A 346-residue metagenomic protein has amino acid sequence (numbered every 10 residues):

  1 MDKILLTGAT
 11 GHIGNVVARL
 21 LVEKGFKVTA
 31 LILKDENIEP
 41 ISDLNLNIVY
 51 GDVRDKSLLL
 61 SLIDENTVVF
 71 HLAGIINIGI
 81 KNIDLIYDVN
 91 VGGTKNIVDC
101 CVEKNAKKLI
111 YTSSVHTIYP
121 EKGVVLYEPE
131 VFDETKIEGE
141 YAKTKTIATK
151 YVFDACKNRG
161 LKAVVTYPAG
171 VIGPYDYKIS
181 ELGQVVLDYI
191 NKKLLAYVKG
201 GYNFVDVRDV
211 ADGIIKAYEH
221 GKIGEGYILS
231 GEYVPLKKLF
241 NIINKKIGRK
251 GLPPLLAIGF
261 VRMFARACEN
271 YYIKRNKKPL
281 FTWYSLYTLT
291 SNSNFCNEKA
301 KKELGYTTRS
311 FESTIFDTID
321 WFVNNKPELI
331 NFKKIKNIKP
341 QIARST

Functional and structural regions predicted by a protein language model:
I4-K24: N-terminal Rossmann NAD(P)H-binding glycine-rich loop of SDR-like oxidoreductase domains
E36-S42, L46-G92, C100: NAD(P)H-binding glycine-rich loop region in Rossmannoid oxidoreductase-like domains and their noncatalytic homologs
I78, V115-V125, V171-S180: Conserved catalytic-site region of short-chain dehydrogenase/reductase
G92-Y141: Conserved Rossmann-fold NAD(P)-dependent oxidoreductase catalytic core, especially the SDR/UDP-sugar
N96, I147, E181, V198-Y218 (+1 more regions): Substrate-positioning beta->alpha
S113, K150-P174: Conserved beta-loop-beta element that borders a ligand/cofactor-binding pocket
E134-K136, Q184-V205, D209: A conserved pocket-lining segment of Rossmann-fold NAD(P)-dependent short-chain dehydrogenase/reductase
G213-L280, N297, K302, F316-T346: Mid/C-terminal beta-alpha module of Rossmann-like enzyme folds, strongest in SDR-family dehydrogenases/epimerases
